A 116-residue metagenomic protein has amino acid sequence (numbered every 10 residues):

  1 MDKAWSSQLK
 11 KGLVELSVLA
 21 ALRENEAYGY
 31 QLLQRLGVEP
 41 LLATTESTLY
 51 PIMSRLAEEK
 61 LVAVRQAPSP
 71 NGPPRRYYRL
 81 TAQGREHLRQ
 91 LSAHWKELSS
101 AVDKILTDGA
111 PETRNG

Functional and structural regions predicted by a protein language model:
M1-L13, P74, L91, A101: Intrinsically disordered, low-complexity serine/threonine- and proline-rich regulatory segments
S6-Y50: N-terminal helix-turn-helix DNA-binding core of bacterial DNA-binding proteins
L41, A67-S69: Short polar/acidic secondary-structure junctions
R55: Alpha-helical DNA-recognition elements
K60: Glycine-centered, phosphate/nucleic-acid-interacting loop/turn motifs that mediate DNA/RNA or nucleotide
V64: Short beta-strand "wing" residues that participate in macromolecule-binding interfaces
P70-S92: Basic, amphipathic "hinge/linker" alpha-helix immediately C-terminal to the N-terminal HTH DNA-binding motif
E86-G116: Amphipathic alpha-helical dimerization/coiled-coil segments that flank or bridge DNA-binding/regulatory modules
